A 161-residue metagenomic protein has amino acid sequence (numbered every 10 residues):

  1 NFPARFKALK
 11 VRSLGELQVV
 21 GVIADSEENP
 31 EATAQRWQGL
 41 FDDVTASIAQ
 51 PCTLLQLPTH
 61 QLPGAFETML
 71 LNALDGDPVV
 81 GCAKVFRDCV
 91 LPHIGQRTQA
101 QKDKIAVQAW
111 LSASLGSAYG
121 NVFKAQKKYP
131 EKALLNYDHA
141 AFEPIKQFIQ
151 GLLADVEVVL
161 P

Functional and structural regions predicted by a protein language model:
N1-F2, T33, A141: Phosphate/oxyanion-binding active-site loops and adjacent basic polyanion-contact surfaces
N1-Q18, A24-S26: Acidic, glycine-rich catalytic loops of TOPRIM or P-loop NTPase phosphate-binding modules used across DNA replication
F6-K10, F41-T45, L74, I149-E157: Hydrophobic, Leu/Ile/Phe/Ala-enriched alpha-helical segments that form helix-helix packing faces
K10, L14-E16, D42-T45, L115 (+1 more regions): Glycine-centered secondary-structure boundary/capping sites
V11-L14, I94-Q99, V156-L160: Intrinsically disordered, low-complexity coil segments
A24-G116: Activity-critical C-terminal alpha-helical subdomain
S112-P161: Charged phosphate-binding loop/patch that engages nucleotide di/tri-phosphates or the phosphate backbone of nucleic
